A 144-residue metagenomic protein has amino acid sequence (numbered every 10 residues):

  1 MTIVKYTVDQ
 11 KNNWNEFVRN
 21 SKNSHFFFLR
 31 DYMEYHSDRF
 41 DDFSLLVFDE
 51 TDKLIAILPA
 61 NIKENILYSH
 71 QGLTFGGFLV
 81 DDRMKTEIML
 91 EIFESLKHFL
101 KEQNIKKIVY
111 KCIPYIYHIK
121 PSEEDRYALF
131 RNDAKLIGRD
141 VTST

Functional and structural regions predicted by a protein language model:
M1, F40-D42, I55, L73 (+2 more regions): Sequence-level motif detector for i,i+2 pairs with an aromatic at +2
M1-L29: Short amphipathic alpha-helix that is part of the acyltransferase structural core
N15, R19, M33-E34, R126-F130: Generic detector of well-ordered alpha-helical segments enriched in charged/polar residues, highlighting helical
E16, M33-L100: Conserved donor-binding loop and adjoining core beta-sheet/short helix segment in diverse acyl/aminoacyl transferases
N23-S24, H70, F75, R126: Generic secondary-structure boundary/loop-capping signal
I88-T144: Acyl-donor-binding surface of acyltransferase catalytic domains
